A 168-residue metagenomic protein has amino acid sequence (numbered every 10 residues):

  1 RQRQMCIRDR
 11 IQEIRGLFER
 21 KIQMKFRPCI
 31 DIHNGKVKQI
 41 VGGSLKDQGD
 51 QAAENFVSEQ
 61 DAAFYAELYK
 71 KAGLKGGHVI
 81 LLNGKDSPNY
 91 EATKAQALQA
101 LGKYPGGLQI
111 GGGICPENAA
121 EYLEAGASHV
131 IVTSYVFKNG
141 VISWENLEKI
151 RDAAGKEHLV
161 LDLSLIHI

Functional and structural regions predicted by a protein language model:
Q2-I7: Short, small-residue-biased leader/transition segments that mark boundaries at the very start of proteins
D9-Q23: Short, Lys/Arg-enriched N-terminal segments with co-localized hydrophobic residues within the first ~10-30 amino acids
M24-Y104, P116-E117, L159-L161, L165: Conserved N-terminal beta1-alpha1 strand-loop-helix module at the mouth
S44-L45, A127-L165: Conserved anion-binding
L68-A72, E124, A153: Alpha-helix termination/capping residues and helix-transition junctions
I80-L82, L108-I114, T133: Glycine-rich beta-strand-to-loop/alpha-helix junction loops that act as flexible
L108-Q109, I114-G126: Catalytic cores of alpha/beta
I168: Calmodulin-binding IQ motif helices
